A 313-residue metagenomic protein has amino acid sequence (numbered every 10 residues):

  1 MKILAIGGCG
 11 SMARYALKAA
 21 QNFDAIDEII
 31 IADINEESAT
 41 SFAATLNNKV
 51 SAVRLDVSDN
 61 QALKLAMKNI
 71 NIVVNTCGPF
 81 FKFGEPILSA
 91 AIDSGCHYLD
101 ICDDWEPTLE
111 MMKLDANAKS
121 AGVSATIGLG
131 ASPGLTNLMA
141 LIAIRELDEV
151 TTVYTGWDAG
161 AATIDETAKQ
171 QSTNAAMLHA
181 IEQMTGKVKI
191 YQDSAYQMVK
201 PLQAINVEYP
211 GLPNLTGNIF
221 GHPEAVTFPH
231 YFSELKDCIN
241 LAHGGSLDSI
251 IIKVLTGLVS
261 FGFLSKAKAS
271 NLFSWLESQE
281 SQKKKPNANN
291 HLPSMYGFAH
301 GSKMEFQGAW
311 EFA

Functional and structural regions predicted by a protein language model:
L4-A19: N-terminal Rossmann NAD(P)H-binding glycine-rich loop of SDR-like oxidoreductase domains
G10, N35-E37: Helix N-cap at the beta1-alpha1 junction of Rossmann-like dinucleotide-binding domains, i.e., the first residues
E28-I30: Short beta-strand element of Class I
L46-D59: Rossmann-fold cofactor-recognition segment
D56-N69, T76-P79: Conserved Rossmann-fold cofactor-binding substructure of NAD(P)-dependent oxidoreductases
P79, A90-T108: ADP-ribose/adenylate-binding Rossmann-like module
C102-V123: Rossmann-fold NAD(P)-binding glycine/threonine-rich loop
E146-A313: C-terminal catalytic/substrate-binding lobe primarily of soluble NAD(P)-dependent oxidoreductases
